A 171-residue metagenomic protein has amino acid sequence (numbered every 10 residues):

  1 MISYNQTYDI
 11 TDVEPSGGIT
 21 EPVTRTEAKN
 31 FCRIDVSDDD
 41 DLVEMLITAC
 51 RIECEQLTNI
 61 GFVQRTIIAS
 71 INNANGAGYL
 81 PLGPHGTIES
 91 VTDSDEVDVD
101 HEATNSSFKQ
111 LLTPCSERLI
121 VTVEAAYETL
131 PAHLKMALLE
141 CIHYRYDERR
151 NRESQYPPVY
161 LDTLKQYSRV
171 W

Functional and structural regions predicted by a protein language model:
M1-W171: Divalent metal-cofactor coordination and adjacent catalytic microenvironments
